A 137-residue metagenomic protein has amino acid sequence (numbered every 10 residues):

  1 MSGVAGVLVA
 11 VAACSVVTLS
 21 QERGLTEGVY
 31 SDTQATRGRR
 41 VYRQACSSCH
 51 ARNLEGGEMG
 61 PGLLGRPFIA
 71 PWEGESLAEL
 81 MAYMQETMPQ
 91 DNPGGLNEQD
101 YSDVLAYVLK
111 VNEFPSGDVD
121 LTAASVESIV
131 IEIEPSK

Functional and structural regions predicted by a protein language model:
G3-S15: Bacterial N-terminal signal peptides
V16-V41: Electrostatic cytochrome c docking/interface patches
R23-L25, D91-K137: Flexible coil segments in periplasmic/lumen-exposed cytochrome c-class electron-transfer proteins
G28-A35, L54-P89: Gly/Gly-Pro-rich "capping" loops immediately C-terminal to redox-active cysteine motifs in periplasmic/lumenal
D32, T36, R40, E75 (+1 more regions): Soluble non-cytosolic domains of exported or imported proteins
G38, Y42-N53, V104, V108: The canonical Cys-X-X-Cys-His
R52, E86-T87, V111-F114: Generic structural signal for alpha-helix termini and adjacent loop/cap motifs
